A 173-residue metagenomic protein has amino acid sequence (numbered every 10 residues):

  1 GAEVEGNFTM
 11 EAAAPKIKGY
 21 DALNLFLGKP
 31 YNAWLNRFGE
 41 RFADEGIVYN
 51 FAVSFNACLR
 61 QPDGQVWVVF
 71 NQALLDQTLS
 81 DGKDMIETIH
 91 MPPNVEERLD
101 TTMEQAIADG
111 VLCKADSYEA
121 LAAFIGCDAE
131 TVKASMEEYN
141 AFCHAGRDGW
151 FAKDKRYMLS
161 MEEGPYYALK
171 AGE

Functional and structural regions predicted by a protein language model:
G1-A2, K133: Internal hydrophobic alpha-helix adjacent to the cofactor/substrate pocket in enzyme cavities
E3-F124: An anion/pyrophosphate-binding glycine-rich loop and adjacent beta-alpha core in soluble alpha-beta enzymes
T131-E173: A glycine-rich dinucleotide-binding beta-alpha-beta segment and adjacent secondary-structure elements that constitute
